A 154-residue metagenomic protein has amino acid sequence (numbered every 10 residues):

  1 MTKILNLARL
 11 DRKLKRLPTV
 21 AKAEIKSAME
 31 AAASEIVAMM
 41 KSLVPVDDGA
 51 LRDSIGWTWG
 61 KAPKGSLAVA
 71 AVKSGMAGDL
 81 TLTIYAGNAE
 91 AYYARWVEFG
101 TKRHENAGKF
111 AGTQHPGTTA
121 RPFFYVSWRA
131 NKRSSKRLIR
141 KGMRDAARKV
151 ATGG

Functional and structural regions predicted by a protein language model:
M1-A94, F99-G154: Short, Lys/Arg-rich flexible segments
